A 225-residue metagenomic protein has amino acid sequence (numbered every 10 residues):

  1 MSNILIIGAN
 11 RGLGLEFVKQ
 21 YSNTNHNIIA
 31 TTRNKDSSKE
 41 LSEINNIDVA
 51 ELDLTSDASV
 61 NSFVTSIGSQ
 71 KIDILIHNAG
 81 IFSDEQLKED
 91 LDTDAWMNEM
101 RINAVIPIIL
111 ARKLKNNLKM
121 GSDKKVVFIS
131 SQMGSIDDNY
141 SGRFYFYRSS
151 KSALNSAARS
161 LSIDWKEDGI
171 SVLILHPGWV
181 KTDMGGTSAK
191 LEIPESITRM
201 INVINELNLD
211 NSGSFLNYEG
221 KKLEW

Functional and structural regions predicted by a protein language model:
I7, I72-G80, N103, F128 (+1 more regions): Rossmann-fold scaffold of SDR-type NAD(P)-dependent oxidoreductases
N10-Y21: N-terminal Rossmann NAD(P)H-binding glycine-rich loop of SDR-like oxidoreductase domains
Y21-K39: Conserved glycine-rich Rossmann-like NAD(P)H-binding loop of the short-chain dehydrogenase/reductase
E43-A58: Rossmann-fold cofactor-recognition segment
L54-Q70: Conserved Rossmann-fold cofactor-binding substructure of NAD(P)-dependent oxidoreductases
I81-M100, V105-I109, K115, K119-K166: Catalytic loop of short-chain dehydrogenase/reductase
I174-L175, G186-W225: C-terminal helical subdomain
P177-D183: Short, flexible catalytic-loop segment of classical short-chain dehydrogenase/reductase
